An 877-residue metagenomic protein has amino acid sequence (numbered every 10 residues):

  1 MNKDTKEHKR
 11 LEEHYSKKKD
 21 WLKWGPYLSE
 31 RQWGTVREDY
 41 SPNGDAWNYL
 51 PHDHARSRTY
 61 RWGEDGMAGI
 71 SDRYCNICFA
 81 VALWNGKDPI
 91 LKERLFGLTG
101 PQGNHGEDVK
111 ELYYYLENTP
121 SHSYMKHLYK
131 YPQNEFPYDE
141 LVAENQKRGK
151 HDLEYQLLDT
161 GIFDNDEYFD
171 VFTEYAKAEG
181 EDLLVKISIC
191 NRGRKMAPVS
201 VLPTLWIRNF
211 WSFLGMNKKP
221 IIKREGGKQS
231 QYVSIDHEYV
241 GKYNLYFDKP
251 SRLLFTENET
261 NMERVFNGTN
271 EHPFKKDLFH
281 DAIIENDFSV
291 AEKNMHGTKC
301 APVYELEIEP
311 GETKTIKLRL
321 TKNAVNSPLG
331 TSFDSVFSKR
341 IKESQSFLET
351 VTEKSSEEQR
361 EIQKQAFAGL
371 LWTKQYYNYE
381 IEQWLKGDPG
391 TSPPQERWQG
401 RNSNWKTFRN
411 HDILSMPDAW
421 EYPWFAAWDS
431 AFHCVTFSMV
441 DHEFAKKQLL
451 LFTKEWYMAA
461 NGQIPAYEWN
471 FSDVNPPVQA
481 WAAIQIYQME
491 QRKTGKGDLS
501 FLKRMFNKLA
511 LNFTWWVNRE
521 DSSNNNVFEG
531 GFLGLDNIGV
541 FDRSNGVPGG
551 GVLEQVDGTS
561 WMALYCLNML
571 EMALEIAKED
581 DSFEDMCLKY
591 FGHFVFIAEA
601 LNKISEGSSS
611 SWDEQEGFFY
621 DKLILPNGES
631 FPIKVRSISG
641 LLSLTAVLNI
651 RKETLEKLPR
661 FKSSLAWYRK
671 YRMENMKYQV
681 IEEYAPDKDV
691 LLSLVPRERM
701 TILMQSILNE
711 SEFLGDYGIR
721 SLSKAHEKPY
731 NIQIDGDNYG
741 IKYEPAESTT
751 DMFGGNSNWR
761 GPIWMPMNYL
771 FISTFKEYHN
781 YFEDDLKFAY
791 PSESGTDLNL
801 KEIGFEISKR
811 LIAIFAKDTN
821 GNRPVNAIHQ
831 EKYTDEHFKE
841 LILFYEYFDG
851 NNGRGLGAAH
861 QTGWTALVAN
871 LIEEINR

Functional and structural regions predicted by a protein language model:
M1-S57, G69, C78, W84-R877: Acidic, mature catalytic/reactive cores of soluble proteins
E64-D65: Transition-metal
R73-C75: Short, surface-exposed loop and linker segments with low hydrophobicity and enrichment for Pro/Ser/Thr
